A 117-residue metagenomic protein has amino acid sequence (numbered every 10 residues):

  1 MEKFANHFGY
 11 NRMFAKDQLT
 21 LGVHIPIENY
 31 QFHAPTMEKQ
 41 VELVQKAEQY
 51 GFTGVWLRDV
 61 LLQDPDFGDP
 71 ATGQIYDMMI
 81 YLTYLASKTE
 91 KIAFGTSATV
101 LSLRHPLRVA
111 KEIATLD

Functional and structural regions predicted by a protein language model:
M1-K88: N-terminal beta1-alpha1-beta2 module of alpha/beta enzyme domains
I27, L61, A98-L107: Acidic, glycine-rich active-site loops and adjacent beta-strand->loop/helix elements that engage anionic groups
A34-E42, S102-D117: Glycine-rich anion/phosphate-binding loops
D77-Y81, S97, H105, V109-E112: Generic hydrophobic, aliphatic-rich segments that mediate packing or membrane embedding
A86-E90, A114-D117: Generic short alpha-helical segment signal, independent of protein family or function, capturing local helix propensity
T89-S97: Conserved catalytic cysteine-centered active-site region of acyl-thioester-dependent Claisen-condensing enzymes
